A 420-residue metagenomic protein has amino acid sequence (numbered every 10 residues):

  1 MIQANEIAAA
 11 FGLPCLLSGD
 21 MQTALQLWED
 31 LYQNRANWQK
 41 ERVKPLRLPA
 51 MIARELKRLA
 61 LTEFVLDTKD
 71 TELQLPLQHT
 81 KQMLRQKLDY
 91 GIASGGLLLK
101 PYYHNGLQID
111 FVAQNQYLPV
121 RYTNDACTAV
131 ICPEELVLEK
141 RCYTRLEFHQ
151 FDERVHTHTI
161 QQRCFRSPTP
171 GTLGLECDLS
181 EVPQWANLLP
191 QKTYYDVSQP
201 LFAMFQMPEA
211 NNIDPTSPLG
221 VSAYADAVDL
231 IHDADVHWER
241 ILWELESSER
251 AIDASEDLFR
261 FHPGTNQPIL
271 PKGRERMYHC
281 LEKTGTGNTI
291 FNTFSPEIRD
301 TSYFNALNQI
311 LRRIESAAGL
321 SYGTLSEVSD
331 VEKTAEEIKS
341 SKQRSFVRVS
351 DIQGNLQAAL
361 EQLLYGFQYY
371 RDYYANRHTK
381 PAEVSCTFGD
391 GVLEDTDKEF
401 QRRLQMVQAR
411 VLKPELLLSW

Functional and structural regions predicted by a protein language model:
M1-C127, V137: Extended, helix-rich architectural segments
L16, D20, K40, K44 (+5 more regions): Conserved aromatic-histidine-acidic binding/catalytic patches
M21-A24, L31, F304, G323-S326 (+2 more regions): Extended hydrophobic-aromatic, low-complexity segments
P49-L59, I231, A317-A318, L363 (+4 more regions): Generic structural signal for hydrophobic core residues of well-folded globular domains
K81-G95, L99, I241-E249, R299-E394: C-terminal amphipathic alpha-helical
A93, L98-V221: Extended, regular secondary-structure scaffolds
P183-E337, E383, G391: Extended, charged amphipathic alpha-helical segments
T396-W420: Charged substrate- and nucleic-acid-binding regions of tRNA-handling and nucleotidyl-transfer enzymes, centered on
